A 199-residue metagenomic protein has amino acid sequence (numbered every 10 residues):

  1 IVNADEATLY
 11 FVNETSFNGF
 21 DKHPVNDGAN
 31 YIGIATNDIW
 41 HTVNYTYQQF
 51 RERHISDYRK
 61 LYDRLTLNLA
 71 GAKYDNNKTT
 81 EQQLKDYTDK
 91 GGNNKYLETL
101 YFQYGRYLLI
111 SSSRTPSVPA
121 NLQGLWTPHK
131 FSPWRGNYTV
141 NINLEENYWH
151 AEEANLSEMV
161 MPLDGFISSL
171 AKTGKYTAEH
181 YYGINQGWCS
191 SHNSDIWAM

Functional and structural regions predicted by a protein language model:
I1-Y138, L156-E179: Acidic/polar, glycine-enriched structural segments that form the non-catalytic walls/loops of the carbohydrate-binding
I142-E152: Well-ordered alpha-helical segments within folded domains of soluble proteins
G174-M199: Active-site-adjacent "gating/activation" loops or surface patches in catalytic cores
